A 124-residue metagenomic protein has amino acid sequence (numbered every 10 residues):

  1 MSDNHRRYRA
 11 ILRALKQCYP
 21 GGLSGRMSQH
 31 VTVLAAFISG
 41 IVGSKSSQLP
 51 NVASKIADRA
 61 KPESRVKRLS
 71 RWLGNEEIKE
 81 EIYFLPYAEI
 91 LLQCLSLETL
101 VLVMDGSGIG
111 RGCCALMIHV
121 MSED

Functional and structural regions predicted by a protein language model:
M1-D124: Conserved, well-structured functional cores that handle cations and Mg-NTP chemistry
